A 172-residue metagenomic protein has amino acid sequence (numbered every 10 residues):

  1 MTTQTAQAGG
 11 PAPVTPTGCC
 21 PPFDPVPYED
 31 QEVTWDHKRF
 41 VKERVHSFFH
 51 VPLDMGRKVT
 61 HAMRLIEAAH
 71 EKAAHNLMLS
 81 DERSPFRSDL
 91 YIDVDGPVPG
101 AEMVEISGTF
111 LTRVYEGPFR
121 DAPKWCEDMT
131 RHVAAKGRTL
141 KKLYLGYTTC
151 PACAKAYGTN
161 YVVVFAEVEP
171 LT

Functional and structural regions predicted by a protein language model:
M1-T172: A solvent-exposed interaction/effector surface
